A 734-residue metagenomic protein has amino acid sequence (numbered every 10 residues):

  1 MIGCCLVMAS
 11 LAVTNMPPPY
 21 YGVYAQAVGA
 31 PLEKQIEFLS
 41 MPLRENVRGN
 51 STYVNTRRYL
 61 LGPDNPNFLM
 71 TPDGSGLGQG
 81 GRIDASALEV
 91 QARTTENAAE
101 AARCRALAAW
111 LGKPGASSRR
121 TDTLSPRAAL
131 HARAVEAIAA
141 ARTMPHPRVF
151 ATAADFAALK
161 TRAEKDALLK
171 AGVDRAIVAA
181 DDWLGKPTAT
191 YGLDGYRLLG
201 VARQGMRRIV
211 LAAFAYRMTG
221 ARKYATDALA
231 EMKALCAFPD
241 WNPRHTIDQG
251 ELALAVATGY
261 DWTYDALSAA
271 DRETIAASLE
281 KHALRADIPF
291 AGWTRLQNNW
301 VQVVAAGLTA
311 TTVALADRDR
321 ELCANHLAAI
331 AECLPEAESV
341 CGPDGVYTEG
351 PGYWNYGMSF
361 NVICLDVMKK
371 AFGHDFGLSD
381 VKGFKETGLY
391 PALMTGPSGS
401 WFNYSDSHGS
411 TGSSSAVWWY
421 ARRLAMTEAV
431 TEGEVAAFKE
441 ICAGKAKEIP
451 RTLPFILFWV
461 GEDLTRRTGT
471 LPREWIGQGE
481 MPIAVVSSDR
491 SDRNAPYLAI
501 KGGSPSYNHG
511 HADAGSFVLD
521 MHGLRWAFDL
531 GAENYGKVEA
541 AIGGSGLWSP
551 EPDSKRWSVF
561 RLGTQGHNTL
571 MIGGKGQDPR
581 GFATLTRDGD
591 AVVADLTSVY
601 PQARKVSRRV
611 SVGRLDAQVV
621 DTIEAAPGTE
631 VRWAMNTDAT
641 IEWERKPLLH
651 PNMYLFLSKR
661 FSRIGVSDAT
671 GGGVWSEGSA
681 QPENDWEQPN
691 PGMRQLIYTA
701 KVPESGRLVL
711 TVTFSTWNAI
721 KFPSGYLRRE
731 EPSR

Functional and structural regions predicted by a protein language model:
V13-M70, G74-L88, T94-D166: Mature N-terminal, pre-catalytic/accessory segment of carbohydrate-active enzymes
P31, R490-D553, V559-T564, N684-D685 (+2 more regions): Terminal accessory carbohydrate-recognition/targeting modules of carbohydrate-active enzymes
R120-V178, L184-L193, R217, D240 (+7 more regions): Acidic/polar, glycine-enriched structural segments that form the non-catalytic walls/loops of the carbohydrate-binding
H146-A163, L169-S400, S407-H408: Aromatic-lined, polymer-binding surfaces characteristic of secreted/periplasmic polysaccharide-degrading enzymes
L315, Y353-W526, T586-D595, Y698 (+2 more regions): Carbohydrate-active enzyme catalytic cores, enriched for enzymes that act on polyanionic acidic polysaccharides
D344-Y347, I456, N652-L655: Aromatic-residue-lined binding/catalytic grooves and analogous aromatic/hydrophobic interfacial grooves in multimeric
K439-C442, K537-R734: CBM-like, beta-strand-rich accessory domains located in the C-terminal region of large, secreted polysaccharide-active
